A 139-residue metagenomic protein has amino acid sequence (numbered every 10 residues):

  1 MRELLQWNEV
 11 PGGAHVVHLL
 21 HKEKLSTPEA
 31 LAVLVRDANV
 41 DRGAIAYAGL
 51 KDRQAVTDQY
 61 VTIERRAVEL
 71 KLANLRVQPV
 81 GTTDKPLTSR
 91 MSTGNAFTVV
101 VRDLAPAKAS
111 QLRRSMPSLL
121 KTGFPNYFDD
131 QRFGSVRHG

Functional and structural regions predicted by a protein language model:
M1-H15, E23-P28, D37-G139: Extended, charged/glycine-rich binding lobes that contact polyanionic ligands
L31: Generic structural marker for isolated residues within well-ordered, non-membrane alpha-helices of soluble domains
